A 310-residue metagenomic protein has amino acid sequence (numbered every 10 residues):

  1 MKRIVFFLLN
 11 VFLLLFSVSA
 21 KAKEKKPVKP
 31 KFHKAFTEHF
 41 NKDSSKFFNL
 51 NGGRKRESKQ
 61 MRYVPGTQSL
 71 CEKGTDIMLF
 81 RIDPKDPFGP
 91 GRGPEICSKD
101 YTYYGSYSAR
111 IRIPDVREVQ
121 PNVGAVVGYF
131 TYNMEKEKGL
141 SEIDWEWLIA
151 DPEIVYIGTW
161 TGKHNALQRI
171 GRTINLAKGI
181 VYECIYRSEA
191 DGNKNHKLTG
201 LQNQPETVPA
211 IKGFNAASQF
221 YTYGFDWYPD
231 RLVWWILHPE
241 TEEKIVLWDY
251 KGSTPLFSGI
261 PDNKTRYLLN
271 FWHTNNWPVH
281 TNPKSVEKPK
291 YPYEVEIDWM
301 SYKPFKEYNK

Functional and structural regions predicted by a protein language model:
M1-I4: Positively charged n-region of N-terminal signal peptides that target proteins for export
L8-L15: Bacterial N-terminal signal peptides
V18-K21: Sec/Tat signal peptide C-region and signal peptidase I cleavage site
K23-K310: GH16 jelly-roll
